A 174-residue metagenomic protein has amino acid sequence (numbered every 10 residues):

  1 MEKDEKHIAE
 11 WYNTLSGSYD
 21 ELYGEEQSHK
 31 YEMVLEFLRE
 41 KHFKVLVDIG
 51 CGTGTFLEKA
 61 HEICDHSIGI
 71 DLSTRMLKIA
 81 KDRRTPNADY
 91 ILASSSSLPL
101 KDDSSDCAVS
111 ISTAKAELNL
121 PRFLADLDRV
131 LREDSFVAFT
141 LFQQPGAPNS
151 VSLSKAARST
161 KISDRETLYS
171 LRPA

Functional and structural regions predicted by a protein language model:
M1-E40, P145-A147: Conserved class I S-adenosyl-L-methionine
V47, T53-S97: Class I SAM-dependent methyltransferase SAM/SAH-binding core
S96-A108: A short acidic, Gly/Pro-enriched loop at the edge of an enzyme's catalytic core that lines a small-molecule cofactor
C107-N119: A short SAM/SAH-binding and catalytic strip from SAM-dependent methyltransferases
P121-E133: A short glycine-rich, Lys/Arg-flanked "PGG" loop and its adjoining helix->strand segment in the class I
D134-F142: Conserved beta-strand signature within the Rossmann-like core of class I S-adenosyl-L-methionine
P145-A156, T167-L168: Short alpha-helix
S159-A174: Core SAM-dependent methyltransferase catalytic element
